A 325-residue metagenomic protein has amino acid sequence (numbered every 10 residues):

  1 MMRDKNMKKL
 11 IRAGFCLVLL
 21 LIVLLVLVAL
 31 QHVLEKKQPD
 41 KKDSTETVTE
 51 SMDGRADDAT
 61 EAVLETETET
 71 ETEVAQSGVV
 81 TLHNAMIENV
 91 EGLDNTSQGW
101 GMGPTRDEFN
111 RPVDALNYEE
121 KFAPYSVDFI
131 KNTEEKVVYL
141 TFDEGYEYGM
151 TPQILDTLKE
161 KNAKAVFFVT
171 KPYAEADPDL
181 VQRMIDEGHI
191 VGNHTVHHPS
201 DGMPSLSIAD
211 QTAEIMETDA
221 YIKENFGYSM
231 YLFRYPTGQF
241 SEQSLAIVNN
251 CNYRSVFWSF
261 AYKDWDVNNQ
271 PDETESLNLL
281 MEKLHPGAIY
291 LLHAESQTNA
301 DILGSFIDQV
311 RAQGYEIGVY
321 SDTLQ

Functional and structural regions predicted by a protein language model:
R3-L20: N-terminal Sec-pathway targeting helices
L21-Q31: Hydrophobic alpha-helical membrane-insertion segments, chiefly the h-region of N-terminal signal peptides
L34-V127, K131: N-terminal, intrinsically disordered, polar/charged segments of Gram-positive cell-envelope systems that serve as
G78-T96, S296-T298, D308-Q325: Low-complexity, Gly/Ser/Thr/Pro-rich intrinsically disordered linker/tail segments
G99-M203, E217-E224, Y228-M230, S305 (+2 more regions): Active-site beta->alpha N-cap acidic-glycine motif
D143, L158, V191-H194, F233-P236 (+3 more regions): Divalent metal-coordination and catalytic microenvironments
M150, P199-F226, Q239-P286, N299-S305: Alpha-helical scaffold elements lining the catalytic groove of polysaccharide deacetylases
